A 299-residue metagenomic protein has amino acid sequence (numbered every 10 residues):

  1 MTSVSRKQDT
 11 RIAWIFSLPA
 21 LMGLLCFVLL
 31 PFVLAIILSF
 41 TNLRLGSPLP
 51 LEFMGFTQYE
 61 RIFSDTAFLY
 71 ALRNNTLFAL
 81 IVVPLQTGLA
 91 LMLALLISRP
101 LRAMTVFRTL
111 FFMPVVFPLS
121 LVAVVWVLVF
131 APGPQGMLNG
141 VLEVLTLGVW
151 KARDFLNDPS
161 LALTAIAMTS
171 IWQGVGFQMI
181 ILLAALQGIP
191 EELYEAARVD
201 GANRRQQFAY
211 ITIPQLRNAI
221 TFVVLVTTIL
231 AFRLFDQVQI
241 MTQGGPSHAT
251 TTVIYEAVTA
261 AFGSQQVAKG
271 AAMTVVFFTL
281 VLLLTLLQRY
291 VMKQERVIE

Functional and structural regions predicted by a protein language model:
M1-V4: Short, intrinsically disordered terminal tails adjacent to the first/last structured region
R6-E299: A structural signal for multi-pass alpha-helical bundles of membrane permease subunits that mediate small-molecule
